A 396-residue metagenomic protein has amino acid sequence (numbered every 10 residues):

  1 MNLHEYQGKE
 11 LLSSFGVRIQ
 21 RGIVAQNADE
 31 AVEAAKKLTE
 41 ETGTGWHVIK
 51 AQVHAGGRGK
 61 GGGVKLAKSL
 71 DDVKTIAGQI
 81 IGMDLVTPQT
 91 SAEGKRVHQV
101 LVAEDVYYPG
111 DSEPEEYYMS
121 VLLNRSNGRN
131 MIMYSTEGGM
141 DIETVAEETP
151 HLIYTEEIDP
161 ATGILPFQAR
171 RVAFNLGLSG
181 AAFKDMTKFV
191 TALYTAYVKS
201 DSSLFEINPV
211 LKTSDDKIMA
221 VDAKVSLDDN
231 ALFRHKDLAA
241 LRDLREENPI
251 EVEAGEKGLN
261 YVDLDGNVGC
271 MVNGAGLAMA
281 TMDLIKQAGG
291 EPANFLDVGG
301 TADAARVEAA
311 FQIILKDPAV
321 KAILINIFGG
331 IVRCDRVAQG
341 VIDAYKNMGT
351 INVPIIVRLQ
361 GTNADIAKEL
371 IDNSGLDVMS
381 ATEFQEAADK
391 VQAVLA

Functional and structural regions predicted by a protein language model:
M1-L101, D105-I207, L211-I325, D335-V337 (+3 more regions): ATP-dependent carboxylate/acyl-activation modules
F328-V332: Glycine-rich, proline-tolerant flexible connector loops at the mouths of alpha/beta enzymes
I351, G375-L376: A short helix-to-beta-strand connector/capping loop
N352-Q360: Short internal beta-strands
